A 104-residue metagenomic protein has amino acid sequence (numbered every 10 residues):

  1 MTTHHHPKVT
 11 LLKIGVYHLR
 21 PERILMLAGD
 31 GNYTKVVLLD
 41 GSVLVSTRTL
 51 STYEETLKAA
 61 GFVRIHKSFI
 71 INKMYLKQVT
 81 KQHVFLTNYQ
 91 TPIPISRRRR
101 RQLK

Functional and structural regions predicted by a protein language model:
M1-K104: Basic, polyanion-interacting recognition surfaces, primarily in bacterial LytTR/OmpR-type DNA-binding effector domains
